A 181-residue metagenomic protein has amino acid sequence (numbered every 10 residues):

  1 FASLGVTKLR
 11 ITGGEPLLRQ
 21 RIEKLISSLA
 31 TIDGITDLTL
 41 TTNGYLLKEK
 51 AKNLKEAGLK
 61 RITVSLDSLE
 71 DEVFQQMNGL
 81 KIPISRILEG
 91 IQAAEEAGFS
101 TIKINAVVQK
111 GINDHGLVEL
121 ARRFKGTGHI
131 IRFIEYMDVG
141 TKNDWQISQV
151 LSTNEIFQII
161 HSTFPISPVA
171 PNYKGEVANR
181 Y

Functional and structural regions predicted by a protein language model:
A2-I11, L18-I130: Radical SAM/AdoMet-radical enzyme domain recognition
T12-G14, Y136: General helical structural elements
E15, L80, W145-Q149: Alpha-helix initiation/capping motif
S100, D114-L117, R123-G126, I130-Y181: A C-terminal junction/extension of Radical SAM enzymes
